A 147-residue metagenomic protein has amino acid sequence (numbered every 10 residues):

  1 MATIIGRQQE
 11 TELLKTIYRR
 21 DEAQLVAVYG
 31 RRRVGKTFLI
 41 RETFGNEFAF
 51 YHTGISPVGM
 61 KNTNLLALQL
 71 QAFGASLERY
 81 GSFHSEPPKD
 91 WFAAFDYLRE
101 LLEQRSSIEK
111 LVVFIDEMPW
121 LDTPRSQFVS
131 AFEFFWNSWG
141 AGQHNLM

Functional and structural regions predicted by a protein language model:
M1-M147: Phosphate-binding site recognition
